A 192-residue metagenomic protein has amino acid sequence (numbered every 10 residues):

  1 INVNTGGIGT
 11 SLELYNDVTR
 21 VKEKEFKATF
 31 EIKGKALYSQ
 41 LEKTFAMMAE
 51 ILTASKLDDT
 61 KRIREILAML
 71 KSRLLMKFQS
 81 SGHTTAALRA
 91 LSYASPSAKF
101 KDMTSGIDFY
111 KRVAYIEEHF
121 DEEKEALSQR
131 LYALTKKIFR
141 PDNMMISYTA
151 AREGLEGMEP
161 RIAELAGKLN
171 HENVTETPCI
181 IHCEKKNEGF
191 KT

Functional and structural regions predicted by a protein language model:
N2-G189: Charge-rich, well-structured scaffold segments of protease-associated domains
